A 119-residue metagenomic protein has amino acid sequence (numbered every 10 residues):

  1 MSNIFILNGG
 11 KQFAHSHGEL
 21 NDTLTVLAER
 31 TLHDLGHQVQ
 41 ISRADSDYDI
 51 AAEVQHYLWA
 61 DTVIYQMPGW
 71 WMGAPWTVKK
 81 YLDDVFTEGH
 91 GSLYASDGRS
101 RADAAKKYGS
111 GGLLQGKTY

Functional and structural regions predicted by a protein language model:
M1-L35: N-terminal beta1-alpha1 ligand-phosphate binding loop
F5-L7, Q40-S42, I64: Hydrophobic/aromatic beta-strand patches that form the interior of the parallel beta-sheet core in alpha/beta enzyme
G9, A44-S46, G69: Active-site loop/turn elements of alpha/beta-hydrolase fold enzymes, especially the short glycine-/histidine-rich
A14, D49-A51: Generic structural signal for helix capping and beta-alpha/helix-loop junctions
L20, Y48-D49: Short secondary-structure boundary/capping elements
V26-H33, H37, S110-Y119: A short, hydrophobic secondary-structure junction motif
L35-Y48: A short beta-strand-loop structural module common to alpha/beta enzyme folds
A51-Y119: Helix-loop-strand module that forms the ligand-binding subsite of alpha/beta enzymes
